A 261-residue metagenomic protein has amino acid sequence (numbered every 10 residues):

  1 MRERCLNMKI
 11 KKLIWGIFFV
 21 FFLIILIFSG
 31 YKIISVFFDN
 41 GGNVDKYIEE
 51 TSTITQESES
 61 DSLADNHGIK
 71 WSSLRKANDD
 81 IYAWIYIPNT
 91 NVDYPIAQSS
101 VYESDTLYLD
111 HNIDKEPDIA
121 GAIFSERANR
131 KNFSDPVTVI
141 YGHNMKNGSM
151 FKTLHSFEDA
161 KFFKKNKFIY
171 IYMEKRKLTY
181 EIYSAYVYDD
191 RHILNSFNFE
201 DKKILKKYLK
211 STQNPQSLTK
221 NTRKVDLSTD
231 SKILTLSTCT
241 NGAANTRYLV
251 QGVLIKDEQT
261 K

Functional and structural regions predicted by a protein language model:
R4-L23: N-terminal Sec-pathway targeting helices
L26-K261: Solvent-exposed, non-transmembrane regions of membrane-associated and secreted proteins
